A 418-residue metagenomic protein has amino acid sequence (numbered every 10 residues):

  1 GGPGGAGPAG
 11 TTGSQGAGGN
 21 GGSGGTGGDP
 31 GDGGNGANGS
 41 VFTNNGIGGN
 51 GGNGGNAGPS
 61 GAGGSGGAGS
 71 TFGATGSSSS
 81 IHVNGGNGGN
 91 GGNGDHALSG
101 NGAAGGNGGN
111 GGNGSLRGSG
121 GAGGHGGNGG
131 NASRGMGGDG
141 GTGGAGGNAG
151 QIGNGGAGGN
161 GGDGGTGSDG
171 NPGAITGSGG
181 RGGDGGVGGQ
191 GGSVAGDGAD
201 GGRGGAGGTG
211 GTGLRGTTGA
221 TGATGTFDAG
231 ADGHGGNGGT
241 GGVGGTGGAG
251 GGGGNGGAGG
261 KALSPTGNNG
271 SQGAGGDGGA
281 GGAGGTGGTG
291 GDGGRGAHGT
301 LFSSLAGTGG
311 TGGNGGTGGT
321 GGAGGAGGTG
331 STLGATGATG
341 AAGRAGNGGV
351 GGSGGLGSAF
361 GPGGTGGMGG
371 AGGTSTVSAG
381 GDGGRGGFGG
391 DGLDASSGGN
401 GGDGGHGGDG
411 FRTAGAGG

Functional and structural regions predicted by a protein language model:
G1-G418: Collagen triple-helix signature
